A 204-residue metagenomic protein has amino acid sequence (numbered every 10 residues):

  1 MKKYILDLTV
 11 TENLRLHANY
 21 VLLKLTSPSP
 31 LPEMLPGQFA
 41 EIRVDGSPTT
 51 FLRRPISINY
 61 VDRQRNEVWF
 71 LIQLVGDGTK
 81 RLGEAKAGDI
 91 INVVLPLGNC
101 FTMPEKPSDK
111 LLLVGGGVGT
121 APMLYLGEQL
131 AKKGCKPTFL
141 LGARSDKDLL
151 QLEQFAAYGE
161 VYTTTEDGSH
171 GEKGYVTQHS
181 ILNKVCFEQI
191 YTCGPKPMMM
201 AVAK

Functional and structural regions predicted by a protein language model:
K2-A87: Ferredoxin-reductase
D77-K204: FNR/FR-type flavoprotein reductase catalytic core
